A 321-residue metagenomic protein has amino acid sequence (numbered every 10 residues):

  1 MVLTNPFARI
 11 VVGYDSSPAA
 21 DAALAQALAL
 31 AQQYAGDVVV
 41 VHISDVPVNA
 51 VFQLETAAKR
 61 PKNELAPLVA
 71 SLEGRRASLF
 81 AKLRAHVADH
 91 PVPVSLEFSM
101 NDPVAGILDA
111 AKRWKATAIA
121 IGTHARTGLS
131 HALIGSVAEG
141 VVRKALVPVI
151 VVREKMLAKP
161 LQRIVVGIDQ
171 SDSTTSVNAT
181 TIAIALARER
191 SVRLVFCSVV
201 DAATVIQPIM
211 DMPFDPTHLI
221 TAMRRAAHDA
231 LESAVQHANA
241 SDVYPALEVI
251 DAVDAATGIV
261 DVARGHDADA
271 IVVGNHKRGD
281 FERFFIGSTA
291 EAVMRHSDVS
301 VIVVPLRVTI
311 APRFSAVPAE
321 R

Functional and structural regions predicted by a protein language model:
M1-P6, A19, Q26, D45-V48 (+5 more regions): Structural beta-alpha unit
V2-N63, H90-S95, Q162-T217, H237-E248 (+2 more regions): Small/aliphatic-rich secondary-structure junction motif
Q32, K112-R113, R143, R188 (+2 more regions): Solvent-exposed polar/charged
R60-S78, D215-D229: A short acidic, glycine-rich active-site loop that binds or catalyzes chemistry on phosphate/adenosine moieties
A118-G140, L161, A270-H296, I310 (+1 more regions): Glycine-rich, Arg-bearing micro-motifs that act as flexible, cationic patches
G122-T123, V149-E154, G274, V301-P305: Short beta-strand elements of ligand-binding domains
S136-M156: Short, structured interface segments
